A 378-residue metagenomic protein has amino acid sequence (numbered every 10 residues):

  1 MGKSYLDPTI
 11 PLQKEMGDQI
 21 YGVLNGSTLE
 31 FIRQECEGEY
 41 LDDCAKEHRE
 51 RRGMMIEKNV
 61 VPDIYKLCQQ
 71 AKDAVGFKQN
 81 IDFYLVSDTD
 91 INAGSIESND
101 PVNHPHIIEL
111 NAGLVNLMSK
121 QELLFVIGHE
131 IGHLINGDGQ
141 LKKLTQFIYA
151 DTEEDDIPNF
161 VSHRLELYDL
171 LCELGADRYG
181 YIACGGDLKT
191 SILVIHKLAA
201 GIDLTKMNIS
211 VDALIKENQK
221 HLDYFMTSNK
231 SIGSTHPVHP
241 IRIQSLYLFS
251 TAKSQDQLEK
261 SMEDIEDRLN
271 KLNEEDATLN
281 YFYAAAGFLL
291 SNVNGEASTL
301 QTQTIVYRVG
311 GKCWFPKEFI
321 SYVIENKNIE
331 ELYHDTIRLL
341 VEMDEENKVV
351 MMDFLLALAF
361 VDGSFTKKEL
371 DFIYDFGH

Functional and structural regions predicted by a protein language model:
M1-N99, H104, H163, N273-F282 (+5 more regions): Hydrophobic or amphipathic, alpha-helical segments that drive membrane association/targeting
N59, E109-F125, L167: Short pre-active-site segment immediately N-terminal to the catalytic Zn-binding motif
N59-Y65, A71, V75-F77, P158-K220: Short helix/loop segments within enzyme catalytic domains that coordinate or immediately flank catalytic cofactors
C68, L110, H129, A176 (+1 more regions): Divalent metal-coordination and catalytic microenvironments
N116-L117, Q121-L124, E130-I148: Catalytic Zn2+-binding segment of zinc metalloproteases
Q140-S162, E166-L170: A structural motif
V161, L165, H196-S231, P240 (+1 more regions): Small-residue-enriched hydrophobic alpha-helices in membranes
